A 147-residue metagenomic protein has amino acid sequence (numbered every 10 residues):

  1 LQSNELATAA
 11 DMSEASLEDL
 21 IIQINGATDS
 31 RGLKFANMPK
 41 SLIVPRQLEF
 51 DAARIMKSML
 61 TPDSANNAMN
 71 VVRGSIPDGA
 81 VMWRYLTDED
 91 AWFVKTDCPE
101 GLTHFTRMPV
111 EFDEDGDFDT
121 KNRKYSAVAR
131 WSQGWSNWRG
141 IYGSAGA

Functional and structural regions predicted by a protein language model:
L1-G26, M38-S41, Q47-A147: Sequence/fold signature of self-assembling virion shell proteins
D29-A36: Short, conserved, surface-exposed binding loops centered on an aromatic residue
